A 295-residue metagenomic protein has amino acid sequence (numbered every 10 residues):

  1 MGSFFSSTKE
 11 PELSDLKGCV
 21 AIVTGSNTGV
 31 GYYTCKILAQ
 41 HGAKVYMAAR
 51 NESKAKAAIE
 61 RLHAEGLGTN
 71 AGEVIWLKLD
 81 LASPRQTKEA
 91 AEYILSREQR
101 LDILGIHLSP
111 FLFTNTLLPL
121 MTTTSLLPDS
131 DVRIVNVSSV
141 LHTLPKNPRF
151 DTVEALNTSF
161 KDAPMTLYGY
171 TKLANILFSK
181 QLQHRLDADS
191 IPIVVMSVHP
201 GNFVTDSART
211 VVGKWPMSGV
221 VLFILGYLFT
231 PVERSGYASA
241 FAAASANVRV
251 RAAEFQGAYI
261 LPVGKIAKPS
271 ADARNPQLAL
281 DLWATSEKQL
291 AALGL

Functional and structural regions predicted by a protein language model:
S3-R209, L293: Rossmann-fold NAD(P)H-dependent dehydrogenase/reductase core
F4, I266-S270: Short, contiguous pre-domain boundary segments
F4, Q277, A284-L295: C-terminal helix/juxtamembrane-tail motif
M47, L79, Y227, A271-R274: Pocket-edge positions in alpha/beta enzyme catalytic cores
T87, L222-I266, P276-L278: C-terminal helical subdomain
S96, A243-N247, A291: Residues at helix-coil transition
L156-A163, G219-F223, V263-A267: Short glycine/proline-rich turn/loop motifs
S207-S218: Mobile gating loops/cap/lid regions near enzyme active sites that modulate substrate access
